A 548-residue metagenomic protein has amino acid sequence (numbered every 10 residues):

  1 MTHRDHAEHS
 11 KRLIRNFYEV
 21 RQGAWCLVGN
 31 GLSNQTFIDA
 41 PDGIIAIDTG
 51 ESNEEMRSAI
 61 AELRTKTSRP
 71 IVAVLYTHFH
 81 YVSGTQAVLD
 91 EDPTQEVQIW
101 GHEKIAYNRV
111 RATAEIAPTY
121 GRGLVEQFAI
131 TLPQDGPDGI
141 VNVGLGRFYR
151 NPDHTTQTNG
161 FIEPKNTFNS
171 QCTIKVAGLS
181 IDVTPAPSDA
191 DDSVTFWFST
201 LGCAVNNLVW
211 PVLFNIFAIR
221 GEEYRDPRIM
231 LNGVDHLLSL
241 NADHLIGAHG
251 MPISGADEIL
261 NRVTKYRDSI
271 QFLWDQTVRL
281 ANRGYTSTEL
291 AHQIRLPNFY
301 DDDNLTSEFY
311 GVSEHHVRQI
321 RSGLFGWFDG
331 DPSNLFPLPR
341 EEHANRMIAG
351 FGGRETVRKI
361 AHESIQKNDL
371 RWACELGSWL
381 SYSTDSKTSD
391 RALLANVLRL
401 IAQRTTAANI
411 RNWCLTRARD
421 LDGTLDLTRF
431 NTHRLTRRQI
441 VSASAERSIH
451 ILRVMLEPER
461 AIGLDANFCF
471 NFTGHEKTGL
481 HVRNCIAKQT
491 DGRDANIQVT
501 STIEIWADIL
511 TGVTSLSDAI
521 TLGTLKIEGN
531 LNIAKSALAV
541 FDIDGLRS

Functional and structural regions predicted by a protein language model:
M1-A7, A117-L124, I130-G136, V143-H154 (+2 more regions): Accessory terminal helices/loops
L13-T67, V194-L208: Conserved beta-strand hairpin/beta-sheet module of binuclear metal-dependent hydrolase folds, prominently
R21-C26, G178-D182, A461-C469: Short, hydrophobic/aromatic-rich segments at coil-to-beta transitions
G23, I38, D48, L63 (+9 more regions): Divalent metal-coordination and catalytic microenvironments
G43, E54-W100: Active-site metal-binding motif and surrounding structural segment of the metallo-beta-lactamase
G43-I45, E51-N53, I162, Q171-R283: Metallo-beta-lactamase
N108-P185, I229-N241: Metallo-beta-lactamase
D369-E375, Y382, R391, N396-S548: Feature captures hydrophobic
